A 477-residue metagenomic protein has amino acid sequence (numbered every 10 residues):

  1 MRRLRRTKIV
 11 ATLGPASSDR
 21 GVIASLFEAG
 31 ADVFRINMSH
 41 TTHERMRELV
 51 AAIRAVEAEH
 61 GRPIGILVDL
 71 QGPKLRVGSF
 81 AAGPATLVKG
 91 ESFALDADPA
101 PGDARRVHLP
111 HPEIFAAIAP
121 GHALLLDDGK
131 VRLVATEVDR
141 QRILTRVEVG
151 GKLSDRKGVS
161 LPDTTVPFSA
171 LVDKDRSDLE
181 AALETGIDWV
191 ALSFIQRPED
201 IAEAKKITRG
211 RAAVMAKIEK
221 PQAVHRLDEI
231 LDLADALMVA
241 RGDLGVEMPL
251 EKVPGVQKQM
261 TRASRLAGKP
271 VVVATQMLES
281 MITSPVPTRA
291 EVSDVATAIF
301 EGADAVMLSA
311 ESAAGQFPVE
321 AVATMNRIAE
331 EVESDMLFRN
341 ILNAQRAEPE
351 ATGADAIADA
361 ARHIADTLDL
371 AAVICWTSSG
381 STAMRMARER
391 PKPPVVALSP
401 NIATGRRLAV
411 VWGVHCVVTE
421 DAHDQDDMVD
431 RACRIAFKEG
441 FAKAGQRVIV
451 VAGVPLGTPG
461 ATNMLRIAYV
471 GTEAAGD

Functional and structural regions predicted by a protein language model:
M1-D477: Non-catalytic helical/linker scaffolds that mediate oligomerization, partner binding, and domain coupling around large
